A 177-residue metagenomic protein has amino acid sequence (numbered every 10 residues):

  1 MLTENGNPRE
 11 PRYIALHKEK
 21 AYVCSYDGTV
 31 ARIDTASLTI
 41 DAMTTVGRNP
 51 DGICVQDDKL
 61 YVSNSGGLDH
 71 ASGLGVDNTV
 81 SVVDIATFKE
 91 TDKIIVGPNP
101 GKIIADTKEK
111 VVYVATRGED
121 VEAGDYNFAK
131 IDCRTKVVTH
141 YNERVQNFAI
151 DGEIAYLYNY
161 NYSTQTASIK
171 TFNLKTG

Functional and structural regions predicted by a protein language model:
M1-G177: Predominantly soluble domains enriched in secretory-pathway, periplasmic, or organellar proteins
